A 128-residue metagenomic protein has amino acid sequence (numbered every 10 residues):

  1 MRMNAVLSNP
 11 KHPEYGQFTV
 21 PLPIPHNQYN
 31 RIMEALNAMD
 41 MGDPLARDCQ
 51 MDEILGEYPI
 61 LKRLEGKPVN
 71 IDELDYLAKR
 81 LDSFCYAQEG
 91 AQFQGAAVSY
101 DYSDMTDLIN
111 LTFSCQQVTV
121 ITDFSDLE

Functional and structural regions predicted by a protein language model:
M1-E128: Acidic interaction surfaces
